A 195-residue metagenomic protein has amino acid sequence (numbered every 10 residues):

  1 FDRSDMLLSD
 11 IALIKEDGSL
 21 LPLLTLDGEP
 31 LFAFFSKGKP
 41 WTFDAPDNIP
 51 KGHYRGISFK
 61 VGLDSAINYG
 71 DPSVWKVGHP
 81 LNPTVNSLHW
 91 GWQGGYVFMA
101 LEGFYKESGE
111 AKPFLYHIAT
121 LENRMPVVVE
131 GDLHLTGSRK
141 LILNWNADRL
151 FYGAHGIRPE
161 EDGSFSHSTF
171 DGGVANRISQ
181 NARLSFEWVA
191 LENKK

Functional and structural regions predicted by a protein language model:
F1-K195: A short, solvent-exposed, low-complexity linear motif enriched for acidic/polar residues with Pro/Gly/Ser/Thr
